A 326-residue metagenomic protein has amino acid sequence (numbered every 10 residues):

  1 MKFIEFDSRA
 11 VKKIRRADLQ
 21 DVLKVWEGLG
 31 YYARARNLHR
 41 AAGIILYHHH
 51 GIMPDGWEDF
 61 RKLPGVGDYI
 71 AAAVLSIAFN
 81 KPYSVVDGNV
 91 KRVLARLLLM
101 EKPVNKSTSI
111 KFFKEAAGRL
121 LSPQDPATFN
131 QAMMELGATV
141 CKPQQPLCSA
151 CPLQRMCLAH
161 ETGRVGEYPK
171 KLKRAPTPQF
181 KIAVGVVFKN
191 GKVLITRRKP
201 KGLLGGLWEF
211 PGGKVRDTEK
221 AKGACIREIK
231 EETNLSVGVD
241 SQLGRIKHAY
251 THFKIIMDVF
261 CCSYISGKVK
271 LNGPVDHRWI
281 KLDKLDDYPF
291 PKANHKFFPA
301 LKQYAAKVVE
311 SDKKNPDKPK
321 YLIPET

Functional and structural regions predicted by a protein language model:
M1-L147, L153-T162: Catalytic cores of DNA base-excision repair glycosylases
K81, F129, K181-A183, V275: Short loop/turn microsegments at loop-to-beta-strand junctions
A150, I195, M257-C261, H277-W279: Conserved hydrophobic/aromatic beta-strand scaffold that supports enzyme active sites
Q154, V165-E209, V237-G238: N-terminal strand-loop-strand
A175-P178, K201, I246-M257: Acidic pyrophosphate-coordinating catalytic loop
F210-G244: The catalytic Nudix box helix
C261-K307: NUDIX/MutT-family hydrolases
K296-T326: Charged phosphate-binding loop/patch that engages nucleotide di/tri-phosphates or the phosphate backbone of nucleic
